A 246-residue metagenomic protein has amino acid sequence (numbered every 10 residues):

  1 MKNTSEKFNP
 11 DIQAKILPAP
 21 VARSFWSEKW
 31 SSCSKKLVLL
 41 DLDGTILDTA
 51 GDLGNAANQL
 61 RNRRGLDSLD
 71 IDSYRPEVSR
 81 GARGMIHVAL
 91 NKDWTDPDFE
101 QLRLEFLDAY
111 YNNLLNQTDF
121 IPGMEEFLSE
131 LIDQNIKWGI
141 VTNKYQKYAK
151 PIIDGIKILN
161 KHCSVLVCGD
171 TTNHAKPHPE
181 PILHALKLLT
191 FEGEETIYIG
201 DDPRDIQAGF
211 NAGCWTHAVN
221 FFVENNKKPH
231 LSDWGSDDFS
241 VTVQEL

Functional and structural regions predicted by a protein language model:
F8-I12, P18, A22-W26, W30-E126 (+2 more regions): N-terminal helical cap/lid subdomain that shapes the substrate entry/recognition surface in HAD-like hydrolases
S32-C33, D133-I136, L189-E195: Glycine-rich phosphate-binding loop signature in dinucleotide/nucleotide-binding domains
L37, K176-I206: Conserved Lys-Pro-Asp/Glu-containing loop-to-beta segment of HAD-superfamily phosphomonoesterases, centered on
E125-D133, L186, I206-F210: Surface-exposed amphipathic alpha-helices with a cationic face
N143, D170, N220-V223, F239: Short secondary-structure boundary segments
L159-H174: A short, structured active-site edge motif that brings together acidic residues
I197-D237: Acidic, Mg2+-coordinating phosphoryl-transfer loop and its flanking beta/alpha structural elements, shared across
G235-E245: Short acidic-hydrophobic, aromatic-tinged amphipathic segments that line or gate anion-handling sites
